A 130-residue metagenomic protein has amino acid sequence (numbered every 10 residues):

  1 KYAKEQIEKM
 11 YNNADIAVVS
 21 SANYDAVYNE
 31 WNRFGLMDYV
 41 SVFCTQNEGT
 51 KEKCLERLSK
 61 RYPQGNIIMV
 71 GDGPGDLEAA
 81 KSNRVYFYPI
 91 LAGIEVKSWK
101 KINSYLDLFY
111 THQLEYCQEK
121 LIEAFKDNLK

Functional and structural regions predicted by a protein language model:
K1-D15, A22-K130: C-terminal cap/substrate-recognition subdomain and adjoining C-terminal extension of metal-dependent phosphatase-like
